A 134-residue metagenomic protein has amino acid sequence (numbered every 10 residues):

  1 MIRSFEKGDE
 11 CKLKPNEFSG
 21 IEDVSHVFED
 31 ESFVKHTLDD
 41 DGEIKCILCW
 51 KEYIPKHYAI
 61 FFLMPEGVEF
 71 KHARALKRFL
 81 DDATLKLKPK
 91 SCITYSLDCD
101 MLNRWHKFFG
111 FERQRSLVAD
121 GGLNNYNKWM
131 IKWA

Functional and structural regions predicted by a protein language model:
M1-V24: Short amphipathic alpha-helix that is part of the acyltransferase structural core
G20-H26, K35-L38, D81, I93-L97 (+1 more regions): Recognition helices and adjacent regulatory flanks at domain boundaries
H26-C46, K88: A short helix-loop-beta-strand connector motif used in the catalytic cores of GNAT acetyltransferases and, in some
G42-E52, H57-A59: Conserved beta-strand in the GNAT
P55-V68, N127: Conserved acetyl-CoA binding element of GNAT-fold acetyltransferases
F70-L85, F108: Conserved acetyl-CoA-binding loop-helix of GNAT-fold acetyltransferases
L87-K88, C92-K107, E112, V118-G121: Conserved beta-strand-loop-alpha-helix junction that forms the acyl-donor binding cleft
A119-A134: C-terminal "cap" of GNAT-fold acetyltransferases
